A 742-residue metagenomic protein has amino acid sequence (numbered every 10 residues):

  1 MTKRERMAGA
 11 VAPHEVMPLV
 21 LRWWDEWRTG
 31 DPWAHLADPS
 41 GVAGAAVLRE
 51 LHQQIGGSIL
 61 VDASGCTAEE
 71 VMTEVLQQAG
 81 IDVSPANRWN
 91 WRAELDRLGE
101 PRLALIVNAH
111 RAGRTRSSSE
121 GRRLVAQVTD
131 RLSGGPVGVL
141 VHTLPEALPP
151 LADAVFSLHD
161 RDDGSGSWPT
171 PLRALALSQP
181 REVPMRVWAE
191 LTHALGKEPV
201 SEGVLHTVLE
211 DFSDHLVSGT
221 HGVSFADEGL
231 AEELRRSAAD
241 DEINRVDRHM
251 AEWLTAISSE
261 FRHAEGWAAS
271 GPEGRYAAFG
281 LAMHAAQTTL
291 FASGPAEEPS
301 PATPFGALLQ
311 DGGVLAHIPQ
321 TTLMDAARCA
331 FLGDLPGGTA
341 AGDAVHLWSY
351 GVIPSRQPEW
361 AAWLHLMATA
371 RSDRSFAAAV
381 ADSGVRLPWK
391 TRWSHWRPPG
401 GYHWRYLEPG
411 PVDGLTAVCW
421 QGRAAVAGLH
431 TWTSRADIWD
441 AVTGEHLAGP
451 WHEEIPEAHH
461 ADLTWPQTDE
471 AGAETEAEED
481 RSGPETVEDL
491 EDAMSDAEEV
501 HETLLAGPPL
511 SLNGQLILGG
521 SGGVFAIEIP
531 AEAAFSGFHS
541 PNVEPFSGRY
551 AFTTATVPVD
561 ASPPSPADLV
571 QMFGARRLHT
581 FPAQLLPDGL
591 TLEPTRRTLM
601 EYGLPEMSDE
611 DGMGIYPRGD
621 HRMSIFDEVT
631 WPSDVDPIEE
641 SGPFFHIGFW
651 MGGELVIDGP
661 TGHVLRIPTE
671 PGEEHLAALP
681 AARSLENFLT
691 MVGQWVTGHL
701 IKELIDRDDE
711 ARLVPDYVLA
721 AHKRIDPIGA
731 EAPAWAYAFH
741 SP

Functional and structural regions predicted by a protein language model:
M17-W23, G80-A112, E120-G135: Mid-core helix/loop region of P-loop NTP-binding domains shared across ATPases and GTPases
A37-I59: P-loop NTPase Walker A phosphate-binding motif
A43, G351-S372, F376-D560: WD40-repeat beta-propeller superdomains and closely related acidic/aromatic-rich repeat-like regions
A68-P85: Conserved NTP-binding/hydrolysis module of P-loop NTPases
A126, D160-S237: C-terminal boundary/linker of central alpha/beta nucleotide-binding cores
E252-Y402: Hydrophobic repeat-domain scaffold segments
D480, E488, L604-I728: Long, low-complexity, intrinsically disordered segments enriched in glycines and aromatic residues
S540-L655, G659, P727-P742: A surface-exposed partner-binding patch
